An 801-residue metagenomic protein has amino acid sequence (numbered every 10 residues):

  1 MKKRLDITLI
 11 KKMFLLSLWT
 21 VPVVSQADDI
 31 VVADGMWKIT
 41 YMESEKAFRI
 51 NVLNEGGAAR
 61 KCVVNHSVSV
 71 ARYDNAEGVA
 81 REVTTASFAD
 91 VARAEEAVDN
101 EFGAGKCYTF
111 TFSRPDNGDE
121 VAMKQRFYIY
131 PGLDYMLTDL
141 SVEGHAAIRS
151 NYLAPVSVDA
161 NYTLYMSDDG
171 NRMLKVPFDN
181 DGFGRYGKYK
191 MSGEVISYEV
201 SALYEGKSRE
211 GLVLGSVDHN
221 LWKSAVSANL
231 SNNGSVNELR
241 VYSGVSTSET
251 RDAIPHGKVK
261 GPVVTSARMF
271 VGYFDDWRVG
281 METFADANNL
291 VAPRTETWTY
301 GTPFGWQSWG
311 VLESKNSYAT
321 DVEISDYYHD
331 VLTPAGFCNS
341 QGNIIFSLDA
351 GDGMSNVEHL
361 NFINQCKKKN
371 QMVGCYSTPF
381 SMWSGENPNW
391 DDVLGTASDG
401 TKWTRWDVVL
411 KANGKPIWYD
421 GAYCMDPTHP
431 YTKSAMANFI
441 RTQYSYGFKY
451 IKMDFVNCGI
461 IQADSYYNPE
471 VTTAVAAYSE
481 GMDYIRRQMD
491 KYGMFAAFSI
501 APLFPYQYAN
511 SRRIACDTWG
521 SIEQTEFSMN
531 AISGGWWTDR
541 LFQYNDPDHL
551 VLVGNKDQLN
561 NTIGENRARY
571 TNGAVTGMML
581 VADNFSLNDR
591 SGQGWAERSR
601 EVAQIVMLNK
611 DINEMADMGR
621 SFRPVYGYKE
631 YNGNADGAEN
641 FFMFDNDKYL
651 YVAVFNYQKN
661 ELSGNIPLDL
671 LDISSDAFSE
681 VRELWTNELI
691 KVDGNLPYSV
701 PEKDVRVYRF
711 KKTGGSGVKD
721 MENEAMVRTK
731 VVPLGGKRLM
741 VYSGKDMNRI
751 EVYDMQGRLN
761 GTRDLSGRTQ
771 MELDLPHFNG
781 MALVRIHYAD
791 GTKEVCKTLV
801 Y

Functional and structural regions predicted by a protein language model:
K2, K12, K719-Y801: C-terminal outer-membrane/trafficking sorting elements
D29-P115: Acidic-aromatic substrate-binding/catalytic surfaces of carbohydrate-active enzymes
V31-A33, E194-Y300, V700: Beta-strand-rich recognition/accessory modules
Y108-M166: Acidic, contiguous internal or C-terminal segments within carbohydrate-active enzymes that form a structured patch used
G301-A463, A477, Y484-D490, A496: Substrate-binding cleft of carbohydrate-active enzyme catalytic domains
W390-A422, D426-P430, S434, E480-S591: Glycan-recognition surfaces
G573-T576, V581, Y628-I673, Y753-M755 (+1 more regions): Carbohydrate-binding surface patches
V692-G715: C-terminal beta-strand-rich structural cap/linker in extracellular carbohydrate-active enzymes
